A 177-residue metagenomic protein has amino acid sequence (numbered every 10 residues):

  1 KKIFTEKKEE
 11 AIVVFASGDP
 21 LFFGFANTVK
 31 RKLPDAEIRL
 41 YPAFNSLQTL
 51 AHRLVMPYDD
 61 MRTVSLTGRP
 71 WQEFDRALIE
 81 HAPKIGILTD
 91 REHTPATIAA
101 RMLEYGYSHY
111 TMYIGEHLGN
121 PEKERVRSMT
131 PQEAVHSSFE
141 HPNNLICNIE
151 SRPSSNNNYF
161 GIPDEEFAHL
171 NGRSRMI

Functional and structural regions predicted by a protein language model:
K1: Glycine-rich, flexible N-terminal cofactor/catalytic loop recognition
F4-K8, N27-T28: Glycine-rich loop at the start of a catalytic domain that most often binds anionic cofactors/ligands
E10-V13, S17-G18: Loop/turn-to-beta-strand initiation segments
A11-I12, H81-N171: A contiguous loop/helix-start segment that scaffolds small-molecule binding in enzyme catalytic cores
S17-A82: Class I SAM-dependent methyltransferase SAM-binding "motif I" and its flanking Rossmann-like core
I177: Conserved SAM/SAH cofactor-binding pocket of Class I
